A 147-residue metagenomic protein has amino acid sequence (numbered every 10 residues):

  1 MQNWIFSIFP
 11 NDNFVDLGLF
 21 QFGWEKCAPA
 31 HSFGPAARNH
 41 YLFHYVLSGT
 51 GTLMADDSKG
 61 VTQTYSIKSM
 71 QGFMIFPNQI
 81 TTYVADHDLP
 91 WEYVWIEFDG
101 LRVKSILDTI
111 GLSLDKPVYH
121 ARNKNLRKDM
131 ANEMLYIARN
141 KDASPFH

Functional and structural regions predicted by a protein language model:
M1-G72, Q79, I110, L114-D115: Generic protein-terminus/edge-of-domain signal
G18, L42-Y45, D99-R102, L126-E133: Amphipathic, well-ordered alpha-helical segments in soluble domains
E25, L101, I137: Phosphate/oxyanion-binding loops and surfaces in catalytic or ligand/nucleic-acid-binding neighborhoods
P35, W95, Y119-R122: Pocket-edge positions in alpha/beta enzyme catalytic cores
Y65-S66, V84-D88, D108-T109: Short, charge-rich binding segments
N78-R102: Ligand-binding loop in jelly-roll beta-barrel domains
S105-H147: Amphipathic alpha-helical segments enriched in hydrophobic/aromatic residues interleaved with Lys/Arg
